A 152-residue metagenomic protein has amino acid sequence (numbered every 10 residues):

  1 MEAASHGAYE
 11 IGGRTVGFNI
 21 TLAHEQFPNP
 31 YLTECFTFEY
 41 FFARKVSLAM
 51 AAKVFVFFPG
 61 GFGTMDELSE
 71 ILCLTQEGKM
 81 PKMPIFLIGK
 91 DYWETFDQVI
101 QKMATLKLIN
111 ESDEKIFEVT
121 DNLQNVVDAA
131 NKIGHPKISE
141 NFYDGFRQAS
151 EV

Functional and structural regions predicted by a protein language model:
M1-F57: Acidic/glycine-enriched connector segments
M1-H6, W93-A104: Glycine-rich, charge-decorated loop segments at or immediately adjacent to ligand/cofactor-binding or catalytic sites
E2, D66, E94, V127-D128: Alpha-helical elements of the RecA-like P-loop NTPase motor core of helicases
R14-L22, F58, L72-Q98, E111-S112: Short, acidic/small-residue loops that bind anionic groups at enzyme active sites
C35-F41, K115-V126: Short acidic-hydrophobic, aromatic-tinged amphipathic segments that line or gate anion-handling sites
E39-I88, G134-F142: Active-site/ligand-binding-proximal alpha/beta "capping" segment
V99-F117: N-terminal glycine-rich dinucleotide-binding loop that anchors FAD/FMN and/or NAD(P) in oxidoreductases
V119-V152: SAM-dependent methyltransferases
